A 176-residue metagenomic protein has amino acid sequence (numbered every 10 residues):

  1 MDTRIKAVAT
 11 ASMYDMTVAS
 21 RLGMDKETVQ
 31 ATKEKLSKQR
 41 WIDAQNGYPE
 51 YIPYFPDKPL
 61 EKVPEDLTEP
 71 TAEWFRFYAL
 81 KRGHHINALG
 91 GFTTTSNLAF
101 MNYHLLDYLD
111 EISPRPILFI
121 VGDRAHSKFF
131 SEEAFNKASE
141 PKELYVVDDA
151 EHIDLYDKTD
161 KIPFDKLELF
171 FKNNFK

Functional and structural regions predicted by a protein language model:
M1-F77: Alpha/beta-hydrolase-fold enzymes
T17, G91-L109, H126: Active-site nucleophile elbow and catalytic-triad environment of alpha/beta-hydrolase enzymes
D110-S113, K137-S139: Short, conserved loop/helix-junction motifs that constitute active-site signature segments in enzyme catalytic cores
I112-S113, L118-V121: Short beta-strand/loop motif that positions the catalytic acidic residue of the alpha/beta-hydrolase fold
G122-A125, D149-E151: Acidic beta-to-alpha connecting loop that harbors the catalytic carboxylate
R124-K142: Conserved loop-alpha-helix segment in the C-terminal half of the alpha/beta-hydrolase fold that carries the catalytic
L144-V146: Conserved beta-strand scaffold positions in the cores of enzyme catalytic domains, especially in NTP/NDP-utilizing
D148-K176: Catalytic active-site module of serine/aspartate enzymes centered on a nucleophile-bearing elbow/loop
